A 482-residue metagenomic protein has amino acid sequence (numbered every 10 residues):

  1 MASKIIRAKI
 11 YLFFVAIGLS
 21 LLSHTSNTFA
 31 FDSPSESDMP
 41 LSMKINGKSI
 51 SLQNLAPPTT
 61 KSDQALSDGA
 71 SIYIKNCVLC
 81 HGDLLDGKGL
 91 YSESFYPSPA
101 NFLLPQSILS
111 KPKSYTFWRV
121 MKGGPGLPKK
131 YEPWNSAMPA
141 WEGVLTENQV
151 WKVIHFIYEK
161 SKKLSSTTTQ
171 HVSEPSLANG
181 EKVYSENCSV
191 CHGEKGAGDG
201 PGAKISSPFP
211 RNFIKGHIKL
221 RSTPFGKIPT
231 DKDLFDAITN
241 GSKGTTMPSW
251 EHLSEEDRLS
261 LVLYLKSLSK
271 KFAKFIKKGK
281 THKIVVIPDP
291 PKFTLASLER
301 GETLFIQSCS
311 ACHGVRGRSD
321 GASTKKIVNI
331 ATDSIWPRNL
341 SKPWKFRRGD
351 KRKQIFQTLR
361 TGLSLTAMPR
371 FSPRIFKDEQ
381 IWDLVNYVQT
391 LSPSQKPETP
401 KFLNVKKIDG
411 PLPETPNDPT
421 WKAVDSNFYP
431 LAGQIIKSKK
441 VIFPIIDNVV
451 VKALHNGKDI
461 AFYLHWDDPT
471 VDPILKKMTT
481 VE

Functional and structural regions predicted by a protein language model:
M1-A8: N-terminal secretory signal peptides that target proteins for export/translocation
Y11-S23: Bacterial N-terminal signal peptides
T25-A30: Boundary at the C-terminal end of the N-terminal hydrophobic targeting segment
E36-I72, L164-V183, F272-F305, Q395-N404: Electrostatic cytochrome c docking/interface patches
G47-S49, A70, I74-P97, K122-E132 (+9 more regions): Periplasmic/extracellular electron-transfer cofactor-ligation site, primarily the c-type cytochrome heme-c attachment
S94-I157, I205-E251, E255-L265, K326-Q389: Extracytoplasmic electron-transfer domains, predominantly the class I c-type cytochrome c fold
F156, W250-T303, V315, Y387 (+1 more regions): Extended surface/linker regions that mediate inter-domain or inter-protein docking in multi-component redox
P430-E482: Surface-exposed, glycine/proline- and aromatic-rich loop segments on solvent-exposed faces across compartments
